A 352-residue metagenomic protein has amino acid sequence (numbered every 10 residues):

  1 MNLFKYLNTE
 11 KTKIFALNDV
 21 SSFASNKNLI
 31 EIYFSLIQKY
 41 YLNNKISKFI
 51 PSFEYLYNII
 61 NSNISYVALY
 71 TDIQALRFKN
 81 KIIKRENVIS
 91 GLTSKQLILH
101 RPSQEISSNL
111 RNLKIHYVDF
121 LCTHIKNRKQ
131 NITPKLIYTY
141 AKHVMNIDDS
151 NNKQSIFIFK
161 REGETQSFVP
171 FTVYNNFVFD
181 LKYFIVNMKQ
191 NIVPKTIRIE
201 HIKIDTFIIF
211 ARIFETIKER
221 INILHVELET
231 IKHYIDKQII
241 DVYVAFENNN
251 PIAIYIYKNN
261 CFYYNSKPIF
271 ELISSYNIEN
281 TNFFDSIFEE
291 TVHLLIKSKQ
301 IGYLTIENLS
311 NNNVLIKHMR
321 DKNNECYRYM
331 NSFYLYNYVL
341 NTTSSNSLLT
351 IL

Functional and structural regions predicted by a protein language model:
L3-S65, T71-F78, G163-L272: Amide-forming acyltransferase catalytic core, primarily the GNAT-like/NAT-type and related acyltransferase folds
I73-A75, K81, R85, S90-L110 (+1 more regions): Acetyl-CoA-dependent GNAT
A75-F78, I98-S103, I125-K129, E164-V169 (+3 more regions): Eukaryotic short linear interaction motifs
Q96-I98, C122-I125, G163, E247-N249 (+2 more regions): Short, flexible loop/turn elements at secondary-structure junctions
T123, R128-K142, E279-I296: Conserved acetyl-CoA-binding loop-helix of GNAT-fold acetyltransferases
Y140-I156: Classical protein tyrosine phosphatase
Q154-R198, I256-T281, V292-L352: Active-site/acyl-donor-binding loops of N-acyltransferases
